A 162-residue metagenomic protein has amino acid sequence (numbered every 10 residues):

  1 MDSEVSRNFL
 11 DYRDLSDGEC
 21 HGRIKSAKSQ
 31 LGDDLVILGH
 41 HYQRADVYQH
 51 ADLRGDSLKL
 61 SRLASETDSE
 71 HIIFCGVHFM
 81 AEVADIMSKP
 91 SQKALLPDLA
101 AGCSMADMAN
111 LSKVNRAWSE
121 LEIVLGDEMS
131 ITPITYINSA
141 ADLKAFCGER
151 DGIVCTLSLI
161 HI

Functional and structural regions predicted by a protein language model:
D2-N138, G148-V154: Metallocofactor- and cofactor-centric catalytic cores in central/energy metabolism, strongly enriched
I160-I162: Conserved small/polar residues in nucleotide/adenosyl-binding loops
